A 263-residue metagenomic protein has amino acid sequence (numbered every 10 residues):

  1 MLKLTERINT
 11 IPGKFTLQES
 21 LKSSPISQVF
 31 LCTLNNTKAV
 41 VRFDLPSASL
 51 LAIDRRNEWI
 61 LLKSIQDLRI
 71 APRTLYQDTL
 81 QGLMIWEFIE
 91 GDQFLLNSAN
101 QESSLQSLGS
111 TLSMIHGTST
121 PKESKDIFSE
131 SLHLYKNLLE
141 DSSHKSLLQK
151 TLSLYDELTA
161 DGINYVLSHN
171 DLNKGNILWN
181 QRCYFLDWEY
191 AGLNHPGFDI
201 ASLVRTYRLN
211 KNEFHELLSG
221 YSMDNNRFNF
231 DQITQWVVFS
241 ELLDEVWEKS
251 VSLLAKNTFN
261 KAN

Functional and structural regions predicted by a protein language model:
M1-P12, T118-N170, N180, S219 (+1 more regions): An alpha-helical support segment within catalytic cores of ATP-dependent transferases
P12-S20: Conserved N-terminal boundary motif of the eukaryotic protein kinase catalytic domain
K22-E123: ATP-binding pocket architecture of kinase catalytic cores
P25-T33, K38-V41, Y155-F198: Active-site acidic catalytic loop and adjacent metal/ATP-binding pocket of ATP-dependent phosphoryl transfer enzymes
A48, Q93, I177, L193-H195 (+1 more regions): Conserved protein kinase catalytic core
K145-S146, V246-N263: ATP/Mg2+ or Mg2+-diphosphate-binding catalytic cores that bind nucleotide phosphates or diphosphates via glycine-rich
G197-N225, V238-L254: Active-site activation/catalytic loop segments of kinase-like enzymes and analogous catalytic loops in related
D231, Q235-F239: Start-of-helix signal in alpha-solenoid helical-repeat scaffolds, especially tetratricopeptide repeats
